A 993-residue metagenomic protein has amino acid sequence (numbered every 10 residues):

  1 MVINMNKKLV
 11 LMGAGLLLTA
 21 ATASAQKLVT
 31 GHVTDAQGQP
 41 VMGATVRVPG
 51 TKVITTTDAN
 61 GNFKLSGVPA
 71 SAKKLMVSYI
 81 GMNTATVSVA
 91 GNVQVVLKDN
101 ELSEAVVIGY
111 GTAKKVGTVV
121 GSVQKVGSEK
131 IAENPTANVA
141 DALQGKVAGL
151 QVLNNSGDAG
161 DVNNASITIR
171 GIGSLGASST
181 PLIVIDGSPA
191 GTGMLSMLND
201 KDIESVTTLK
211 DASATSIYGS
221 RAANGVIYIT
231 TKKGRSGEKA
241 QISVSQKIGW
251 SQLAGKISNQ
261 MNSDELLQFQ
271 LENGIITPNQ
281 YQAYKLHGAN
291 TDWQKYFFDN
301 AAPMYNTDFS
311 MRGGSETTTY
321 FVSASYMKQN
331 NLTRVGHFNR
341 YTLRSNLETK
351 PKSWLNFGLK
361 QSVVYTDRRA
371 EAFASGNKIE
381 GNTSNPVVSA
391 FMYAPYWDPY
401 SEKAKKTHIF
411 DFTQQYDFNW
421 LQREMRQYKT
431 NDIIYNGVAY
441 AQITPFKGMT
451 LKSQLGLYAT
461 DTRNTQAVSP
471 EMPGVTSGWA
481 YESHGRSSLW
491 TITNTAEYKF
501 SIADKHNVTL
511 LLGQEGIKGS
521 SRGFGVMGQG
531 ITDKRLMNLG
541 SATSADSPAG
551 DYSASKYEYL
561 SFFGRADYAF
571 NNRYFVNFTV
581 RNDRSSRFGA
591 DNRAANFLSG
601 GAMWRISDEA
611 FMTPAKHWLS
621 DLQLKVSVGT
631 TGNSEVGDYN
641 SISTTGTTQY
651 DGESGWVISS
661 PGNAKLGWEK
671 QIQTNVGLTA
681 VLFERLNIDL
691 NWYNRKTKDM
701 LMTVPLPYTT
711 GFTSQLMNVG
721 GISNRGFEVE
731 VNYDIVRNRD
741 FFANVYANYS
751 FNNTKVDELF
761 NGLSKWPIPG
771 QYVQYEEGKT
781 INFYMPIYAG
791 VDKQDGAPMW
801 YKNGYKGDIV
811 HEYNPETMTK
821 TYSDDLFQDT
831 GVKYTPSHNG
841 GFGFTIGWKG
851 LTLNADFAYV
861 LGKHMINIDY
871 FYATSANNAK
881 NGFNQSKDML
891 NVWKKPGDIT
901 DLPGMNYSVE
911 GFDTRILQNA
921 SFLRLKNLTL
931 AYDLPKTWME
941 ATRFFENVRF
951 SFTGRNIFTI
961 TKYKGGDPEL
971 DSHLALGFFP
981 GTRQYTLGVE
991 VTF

Functional and structural regions predicted by a protein language model:
M1-R344, T349-K352, N356-G358, S362-V364 (+5 more regions): Short, small/polar-rich motifs associated with maturation and membrane association, primarily at protein termini
G117, S236-N290, N331-G336, T342 (+8 more regions): Surface-exposed loop/interface segments of Gram-negative outer-membrane beta-barrel transport/assembly proteins
T231, G313-S315, Y326, T349 (+16 more regions): Residue-level signature of outer-membrane beta-barrel architecture
Q246, A324-N330, V576-S585, D734-I735: Transmembrane beta-strand segments that form the barrel wall of outer-membrane beta-barrel proteins
S599-M603, E728-V731, L928, G981-F993: Outer-membrane beta-barrel "beta-signal"
G600, V626, V729, A747 (+4 more regions): Hydrophobic, well-ordered secondary-structure elements that form the walls of internal hydrophobic environments
N675-G677: Glycine-centered tight-turn and secondary-structure capping sites
K833-I866: Glycine-rich, aromatic-lined ligand/substrate-binding cores of catalytic and carbohydrate-binding domains
